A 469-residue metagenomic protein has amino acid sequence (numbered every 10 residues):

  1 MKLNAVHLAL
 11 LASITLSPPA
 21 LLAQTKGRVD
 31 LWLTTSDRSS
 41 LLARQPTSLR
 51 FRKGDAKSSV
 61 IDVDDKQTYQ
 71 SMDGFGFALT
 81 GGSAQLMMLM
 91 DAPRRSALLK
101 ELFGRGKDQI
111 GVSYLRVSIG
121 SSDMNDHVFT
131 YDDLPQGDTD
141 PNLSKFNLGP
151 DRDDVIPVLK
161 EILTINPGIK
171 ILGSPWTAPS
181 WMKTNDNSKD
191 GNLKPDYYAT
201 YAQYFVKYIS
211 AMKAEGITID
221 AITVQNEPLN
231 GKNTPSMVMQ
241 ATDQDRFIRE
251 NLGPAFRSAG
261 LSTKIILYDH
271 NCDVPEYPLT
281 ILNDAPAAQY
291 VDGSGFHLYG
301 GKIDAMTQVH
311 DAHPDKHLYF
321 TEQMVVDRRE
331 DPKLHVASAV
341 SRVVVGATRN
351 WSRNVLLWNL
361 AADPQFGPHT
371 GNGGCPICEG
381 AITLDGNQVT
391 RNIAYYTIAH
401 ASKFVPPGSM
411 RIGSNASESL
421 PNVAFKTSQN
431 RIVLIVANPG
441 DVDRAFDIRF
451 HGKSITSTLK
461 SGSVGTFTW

Functional and structural regions predicted by a protein language model:
H7-S17: Bacterial N-terminal signal peptides
S40-I219, E250: N-terminal catalytic cores of secreted or lumenal carbohydrate-active enzymes
D73-F75, D108-L115, N166-K170, E215-A221 (+6 more regions): Loop/turn elements at helix/coil->beta-strand transitions in domains of secreted/extracellular proteins
F77, G111, I171, I222 (+5 more regions): Conserved, mostly hydrophobic/aromatic
T200-A221, P228-R328: Active-site neighborhood of glycoside hydrolase catalytic domains
H317-T397, G413-A416: Aromatic/acidic polysaccharide-binding cleft in carbohydrate-active enzymes
K403, S414-H451, G462: Carbohydrate-binding surface patches
K460-W469: C-terminal beta-strand-rich structural cap/linker in extracellular carbohydrate-active enzymes
